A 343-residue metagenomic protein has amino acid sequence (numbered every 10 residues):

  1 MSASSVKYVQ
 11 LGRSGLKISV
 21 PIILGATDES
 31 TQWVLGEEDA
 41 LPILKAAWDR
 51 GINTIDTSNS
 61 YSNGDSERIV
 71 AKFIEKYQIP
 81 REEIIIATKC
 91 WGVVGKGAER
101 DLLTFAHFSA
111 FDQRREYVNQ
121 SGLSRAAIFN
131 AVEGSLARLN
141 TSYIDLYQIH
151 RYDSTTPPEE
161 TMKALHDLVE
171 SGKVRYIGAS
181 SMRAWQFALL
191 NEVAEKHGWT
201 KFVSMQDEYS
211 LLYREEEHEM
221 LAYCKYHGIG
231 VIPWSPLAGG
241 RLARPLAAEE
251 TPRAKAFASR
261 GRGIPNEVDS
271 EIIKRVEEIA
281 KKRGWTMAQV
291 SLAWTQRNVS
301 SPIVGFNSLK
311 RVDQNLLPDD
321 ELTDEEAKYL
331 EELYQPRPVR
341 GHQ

Functional and structural regions predicted by a protein language model:
M1-I85, V94, S142, V339: N-terminal binding-site loop/beta-alpha segment at the start of enzyme catalytic domains that lines or forms
L11, I23, A40, I55 (+13 more regions): Conserved, mostly hydrophobic/aromatic
V20-I23, N53-T54, E83-A87, Y143-L146 (+4 more regions): Structural preference for beta-strand elements that scaffold enzyme active sites
G25-T31, K96-Y117, Y223-I279, S300 (+1 more regions): Glycine-rich, positively charged active-site loop/lid region within alpha/beta enzyme cores that binds and organizes
D49, V169, P236, E250-P252 (+1 more regions): Conserved short secondary-structure transition element at the edge of the structured enzyme core that lines
N59-Y61, C90-G92, H150-D153, S181-R183 (+4 more regions): Active-site-proximal loop/turn and secondary-structure-junction residues that shape catalytic pockets, frequently
G97-L212: Glycine/proline-rich, positively charged, aromatic-decorated active-site loop/lid region on the catalytic face
V169-E170, E216-G230: Basic phosphate/pyrophosphate-binding loop/patch that engages nucleotide-derived ligands
